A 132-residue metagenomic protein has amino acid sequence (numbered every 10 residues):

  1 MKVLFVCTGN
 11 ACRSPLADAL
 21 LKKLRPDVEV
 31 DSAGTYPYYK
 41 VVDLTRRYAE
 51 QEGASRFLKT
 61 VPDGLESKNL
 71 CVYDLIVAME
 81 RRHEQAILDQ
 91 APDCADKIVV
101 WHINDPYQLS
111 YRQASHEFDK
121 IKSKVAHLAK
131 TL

Functional and structural regions predicted by a protein language model:
M1-C71, A126: Conserved active-site segments centered on acidic
G9, E80-R81: Helix N-cap/beta->alpha junction signal
L75, R82-L132: Phosphate-binding/catalytic loops
